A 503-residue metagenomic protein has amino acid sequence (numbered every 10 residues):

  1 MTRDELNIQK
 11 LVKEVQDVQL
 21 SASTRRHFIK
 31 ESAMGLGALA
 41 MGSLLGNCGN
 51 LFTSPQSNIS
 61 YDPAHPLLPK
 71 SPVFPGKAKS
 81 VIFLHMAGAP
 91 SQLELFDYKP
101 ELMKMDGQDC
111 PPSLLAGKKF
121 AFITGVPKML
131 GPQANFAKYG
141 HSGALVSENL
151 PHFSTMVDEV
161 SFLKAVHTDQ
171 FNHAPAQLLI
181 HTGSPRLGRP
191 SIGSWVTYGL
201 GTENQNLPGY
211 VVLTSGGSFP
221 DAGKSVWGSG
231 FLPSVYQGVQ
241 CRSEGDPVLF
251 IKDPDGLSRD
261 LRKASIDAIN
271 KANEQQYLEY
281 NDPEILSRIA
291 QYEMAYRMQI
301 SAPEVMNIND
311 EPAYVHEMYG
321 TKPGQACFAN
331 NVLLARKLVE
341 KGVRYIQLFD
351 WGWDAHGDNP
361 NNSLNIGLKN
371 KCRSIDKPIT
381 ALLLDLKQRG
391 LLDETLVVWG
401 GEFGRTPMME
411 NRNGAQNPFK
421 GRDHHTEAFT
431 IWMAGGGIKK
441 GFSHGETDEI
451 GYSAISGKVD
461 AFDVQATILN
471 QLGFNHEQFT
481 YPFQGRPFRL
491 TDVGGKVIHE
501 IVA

Functional and structural regions predicted by a protein language model:
T2-A503: Ligand-binding pockets and gating/stacking loops
